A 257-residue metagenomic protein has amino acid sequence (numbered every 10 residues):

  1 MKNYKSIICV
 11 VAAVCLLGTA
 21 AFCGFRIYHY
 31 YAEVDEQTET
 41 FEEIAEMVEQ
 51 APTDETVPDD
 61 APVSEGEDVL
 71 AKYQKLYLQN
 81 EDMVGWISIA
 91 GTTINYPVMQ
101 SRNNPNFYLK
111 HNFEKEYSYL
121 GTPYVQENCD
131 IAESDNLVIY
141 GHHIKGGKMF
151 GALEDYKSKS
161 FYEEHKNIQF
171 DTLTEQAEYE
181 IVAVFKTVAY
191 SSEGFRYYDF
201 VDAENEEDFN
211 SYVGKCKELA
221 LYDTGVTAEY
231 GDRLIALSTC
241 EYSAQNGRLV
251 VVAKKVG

Functional and structural regions predicted by a protein language model:
M1-L16: N-terminal Sec-pathway targeting helices
A20-G257: Solvent-exposed, non-transmembrane regions of membrane-associated and secreted proteins
